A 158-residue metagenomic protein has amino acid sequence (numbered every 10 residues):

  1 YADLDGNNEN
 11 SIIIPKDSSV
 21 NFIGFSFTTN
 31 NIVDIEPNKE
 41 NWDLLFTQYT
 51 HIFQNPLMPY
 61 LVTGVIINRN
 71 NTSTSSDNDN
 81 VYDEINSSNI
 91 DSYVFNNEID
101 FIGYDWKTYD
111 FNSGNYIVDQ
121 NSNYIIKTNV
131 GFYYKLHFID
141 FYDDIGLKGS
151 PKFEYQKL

Functional and structural regions predicted by a protein language model:
Y1-L158: Surface-exposed, beta-sheet-biased, low-hydrophobicity segments with strongly acidic/polar composition
